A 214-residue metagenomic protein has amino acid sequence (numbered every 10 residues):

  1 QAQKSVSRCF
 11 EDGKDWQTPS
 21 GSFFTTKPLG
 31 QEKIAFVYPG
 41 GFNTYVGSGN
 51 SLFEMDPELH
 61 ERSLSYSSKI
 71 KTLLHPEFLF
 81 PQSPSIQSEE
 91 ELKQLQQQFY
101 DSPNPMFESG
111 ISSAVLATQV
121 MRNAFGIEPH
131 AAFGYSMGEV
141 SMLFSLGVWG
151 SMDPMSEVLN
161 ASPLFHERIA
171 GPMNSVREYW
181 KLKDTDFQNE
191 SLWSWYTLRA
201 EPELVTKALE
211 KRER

Functional and structural regions predicted by a protein language model:
Q1, L209-R214: Short, intrinsically disordered, charge-balanced linker/junction segments flanking boundaries in proteins
Q1-D15: Helix-enriched interaction subdomains in cytosolic or periplasmic regions, typified by TIR/SEFIR signaling/NADase cores
T18-E210: FabD-like malonyl-/acyl-CoA
